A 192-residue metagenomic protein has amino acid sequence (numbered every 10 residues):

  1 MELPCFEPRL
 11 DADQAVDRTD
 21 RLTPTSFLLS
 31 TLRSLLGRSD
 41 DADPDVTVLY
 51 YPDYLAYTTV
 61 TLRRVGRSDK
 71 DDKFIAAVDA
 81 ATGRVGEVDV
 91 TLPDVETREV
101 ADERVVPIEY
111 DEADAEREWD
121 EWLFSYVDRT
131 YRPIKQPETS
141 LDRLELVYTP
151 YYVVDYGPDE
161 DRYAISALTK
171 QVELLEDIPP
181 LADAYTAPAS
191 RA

Functional and structural regions predicted by a protein language model:
M1-Y152, Y156, E160, P179-A192: Charged, low-complexity helical/coil segments in non-catalytic cytosolic or luminal regions
S166-A167: Short, acidic, Ser/Thr-enriched surface-loop or helix-capping motifs
Q171-V172: Hydrophobic "anchor" residues
